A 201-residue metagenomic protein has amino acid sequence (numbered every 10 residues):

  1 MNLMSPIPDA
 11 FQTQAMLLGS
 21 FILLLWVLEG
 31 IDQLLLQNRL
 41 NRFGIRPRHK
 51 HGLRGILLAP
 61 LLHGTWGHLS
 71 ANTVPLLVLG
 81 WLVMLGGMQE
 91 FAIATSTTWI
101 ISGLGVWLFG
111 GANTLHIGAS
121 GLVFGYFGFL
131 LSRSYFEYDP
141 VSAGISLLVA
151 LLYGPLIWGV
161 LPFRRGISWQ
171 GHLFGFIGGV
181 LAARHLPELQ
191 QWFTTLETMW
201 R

Functional and structural regions predicted by a protein language model:
N2-R201: A detector for small-residue-rich transmembrane helices and their helix-helix packing motifs
